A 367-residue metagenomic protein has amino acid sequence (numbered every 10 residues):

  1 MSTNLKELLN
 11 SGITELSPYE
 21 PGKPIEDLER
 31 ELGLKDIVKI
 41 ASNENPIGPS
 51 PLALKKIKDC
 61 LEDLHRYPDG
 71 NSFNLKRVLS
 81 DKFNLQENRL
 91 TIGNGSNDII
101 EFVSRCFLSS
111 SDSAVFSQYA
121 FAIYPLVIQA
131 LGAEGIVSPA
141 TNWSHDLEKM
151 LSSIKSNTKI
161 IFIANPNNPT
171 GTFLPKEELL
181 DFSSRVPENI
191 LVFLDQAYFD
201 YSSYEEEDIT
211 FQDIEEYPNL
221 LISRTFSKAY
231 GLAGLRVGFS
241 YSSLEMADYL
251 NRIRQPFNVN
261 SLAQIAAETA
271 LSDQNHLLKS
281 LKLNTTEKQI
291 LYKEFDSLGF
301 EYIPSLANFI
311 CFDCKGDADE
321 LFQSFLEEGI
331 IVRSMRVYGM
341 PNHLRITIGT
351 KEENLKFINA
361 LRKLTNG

Functional and structural regions predicted by a protein language model:
S2-R66: N-terminal "arm"/small-domain region of PLP-dependent enzymes with the aminotransferase-like
D36, Q86-L90, S110-S113, N157 (+4 more regions): Short acidic capping loops at alpha-helix termini that bridge into adjacent secondary structure
S50, N71, N219-I303: PLP-dependent aminotransferase class I/II
H65-S113: Phosphate-binding glycine-rich loop
C106-I163: PLP-dependent aminotransferase-like
L147-N157, P169-V192, Q196-S227: Active-site pre-lysine segment of PLP-dependent enzymes
T285, F295-E328: Conserved PLP-binding catalytic core of the aspartate aminotransferase-like
S324-E328, R333, V337-G367: PLP-dependent enzyme catalytic core of the Aspartate aminotransferase-like
